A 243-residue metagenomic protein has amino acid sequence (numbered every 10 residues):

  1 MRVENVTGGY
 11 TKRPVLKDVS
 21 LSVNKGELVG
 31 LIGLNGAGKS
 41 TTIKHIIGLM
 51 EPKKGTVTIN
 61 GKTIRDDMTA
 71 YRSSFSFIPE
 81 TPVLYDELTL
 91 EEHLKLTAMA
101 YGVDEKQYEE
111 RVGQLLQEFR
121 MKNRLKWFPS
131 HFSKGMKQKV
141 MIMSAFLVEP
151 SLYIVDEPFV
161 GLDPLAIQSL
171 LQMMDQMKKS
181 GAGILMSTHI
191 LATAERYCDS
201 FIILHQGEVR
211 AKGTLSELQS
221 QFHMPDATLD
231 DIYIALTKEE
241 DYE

Functional and structural regions predicted by a protein language model:
G55-D66, A70-Y71: Conserved ABC transporter NBD signature motif
K95, M99, K106-R124: Conserved ABC ATPase "signature" region
F128-G135: Conserved ABC ATPase signature
Y153-E157: Catalytic Walker B motif of ABC-type/P-loop ATPase nucleotide-binding domains
